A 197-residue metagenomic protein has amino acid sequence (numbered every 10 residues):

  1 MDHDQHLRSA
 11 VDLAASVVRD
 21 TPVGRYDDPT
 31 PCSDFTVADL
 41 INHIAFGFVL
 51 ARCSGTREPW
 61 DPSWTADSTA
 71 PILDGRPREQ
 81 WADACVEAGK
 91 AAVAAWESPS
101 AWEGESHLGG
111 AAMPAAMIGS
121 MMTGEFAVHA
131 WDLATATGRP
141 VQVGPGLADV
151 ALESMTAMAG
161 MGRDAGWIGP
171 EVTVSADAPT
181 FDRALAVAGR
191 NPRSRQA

Functional and structural regions predicted by a protein language model:
M1-L13, D20-S33, C53-A70, R76-A197: Structured surface interface patches that mediate subunit assembly and partner/cofactor docking
L40: Extended, alpha-helix-rich binding/interface surfaces that flank or overlap catalytic cores and mediate recognition
H43-I44: Glycine-rich loop at the start of a catalytic domain that most often binds anionic cofactors/ligands
